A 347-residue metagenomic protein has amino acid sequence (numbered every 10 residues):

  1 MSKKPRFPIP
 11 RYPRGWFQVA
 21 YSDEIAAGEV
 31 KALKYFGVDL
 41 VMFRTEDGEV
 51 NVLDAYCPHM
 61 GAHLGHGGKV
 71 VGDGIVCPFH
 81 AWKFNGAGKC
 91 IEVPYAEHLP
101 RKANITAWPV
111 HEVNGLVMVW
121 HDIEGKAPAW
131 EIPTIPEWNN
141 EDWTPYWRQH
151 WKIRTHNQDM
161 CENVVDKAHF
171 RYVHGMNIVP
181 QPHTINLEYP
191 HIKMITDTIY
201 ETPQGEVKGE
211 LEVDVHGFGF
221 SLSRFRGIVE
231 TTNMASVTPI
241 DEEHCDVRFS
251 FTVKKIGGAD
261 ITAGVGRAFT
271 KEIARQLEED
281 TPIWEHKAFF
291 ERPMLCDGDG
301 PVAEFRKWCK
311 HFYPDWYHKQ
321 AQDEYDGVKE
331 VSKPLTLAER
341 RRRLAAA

Functional and structural regions predicted by a protein language model:
M1-K4, Q18, D39, E92 (+6 more regions): Generic, low-specificity signal for short hydrophobic/alpha-helical stretches with a mild N-terminal bias, encompassing
M1-P13: A boundary/linker detector
K4-F7, Q18-W138, L337-A347: Rieske [2Fe-2S] iron-sulfur-binding domain
P13, N104, H111-V113, T231 (+1 more regions): A short, structural micro-pattern
R14-W16, G28, N114, T144-R148 (+1 more regions): Sequence-level motif detector for i,i+2 pairs with an aromatic at +2
E49, G125-A347: C-terminal catalytic domain of Rieske-type non-heme iron oxygenases
